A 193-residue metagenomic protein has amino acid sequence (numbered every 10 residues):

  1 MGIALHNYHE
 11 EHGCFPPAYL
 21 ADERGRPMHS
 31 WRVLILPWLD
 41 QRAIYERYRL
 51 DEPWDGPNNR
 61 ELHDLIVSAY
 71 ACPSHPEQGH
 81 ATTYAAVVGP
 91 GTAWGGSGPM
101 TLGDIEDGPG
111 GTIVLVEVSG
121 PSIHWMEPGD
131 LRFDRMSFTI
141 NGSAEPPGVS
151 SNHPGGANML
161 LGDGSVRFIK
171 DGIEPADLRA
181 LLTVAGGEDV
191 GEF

Functional and structural regions predicted by a protein language model:
G2-F193: Surface-exposed loop/linker segments characteristic of extracytoplasmic
